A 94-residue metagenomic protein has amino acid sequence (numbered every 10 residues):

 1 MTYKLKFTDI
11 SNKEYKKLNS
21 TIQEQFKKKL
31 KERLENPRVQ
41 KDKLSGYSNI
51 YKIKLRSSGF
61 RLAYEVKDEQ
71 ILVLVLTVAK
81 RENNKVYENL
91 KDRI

Functional and structural regions predicted by a protein language model:
T2-K4, K13, E24, L55-F60 (+1 more regions): Enriched for short, Lys/Arg-rich terminal
F7-V39: N-terminal first-folded block
I10, N49, K80: Residues that form or immediately flank small-molecule/cofactor binding pockets and catalytic motifs
K31-L55: A short, surface-exposed loop/turn module that caps and links secondary-structure elements
